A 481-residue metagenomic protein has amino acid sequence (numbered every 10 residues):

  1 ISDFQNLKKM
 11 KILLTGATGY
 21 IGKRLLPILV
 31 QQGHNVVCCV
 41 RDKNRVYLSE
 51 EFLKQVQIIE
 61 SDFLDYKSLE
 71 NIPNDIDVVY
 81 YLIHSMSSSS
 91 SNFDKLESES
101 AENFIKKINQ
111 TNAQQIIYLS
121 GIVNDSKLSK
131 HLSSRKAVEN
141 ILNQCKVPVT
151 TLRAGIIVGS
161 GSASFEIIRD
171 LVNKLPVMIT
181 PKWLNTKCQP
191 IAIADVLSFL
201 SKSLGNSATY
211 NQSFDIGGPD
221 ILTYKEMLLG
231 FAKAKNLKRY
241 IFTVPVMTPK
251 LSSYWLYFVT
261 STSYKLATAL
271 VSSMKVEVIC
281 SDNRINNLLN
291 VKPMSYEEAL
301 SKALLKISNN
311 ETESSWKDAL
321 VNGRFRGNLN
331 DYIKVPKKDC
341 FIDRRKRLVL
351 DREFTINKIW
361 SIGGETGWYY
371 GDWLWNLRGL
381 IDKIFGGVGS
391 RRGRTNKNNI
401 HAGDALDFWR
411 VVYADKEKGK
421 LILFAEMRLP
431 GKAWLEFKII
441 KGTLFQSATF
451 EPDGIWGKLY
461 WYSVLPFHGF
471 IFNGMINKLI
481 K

Functional and structural regions predicted by a protein language model:
K11, K202-L266, E277-D343, D351: Mid/C-terminal beta-alpha module of Rossmann-like enzyme folds, strongest in SDR-family dehydrogenases/epimerases
I12-H34: N-terminal Rossmann NAD(P)H-binding glycine-rich loop of SDR-like oxidoreductase domains
T15, C39, L82, I116-G121 (+1 more regions): SDR active-site strand-loop-helix element
L25, Q32, S126-L237, Y254 (+1 more regions): Oxidoreductase cofactor-interface core, primarily capturing Rossmann-like NAD(P)-dependent enzymes
H34-R41: Conserved glycine-rich Rossmann-like NAD(P)H-binding loop of the short-chain dehydrogenase/reductase
N44, L48-T111, G121-K127: NAD(P)H-binding glycine-rich loop region in Rossmannoid oxidoreductase-like domains and their noncatalytic homologs
D339-F341, L348-E353, W360-R428, K441: Glycine-rich portal/gate segments that line the openings of hydrophobic small-molecule binding cavities
F424-F467: Beta-strand/loop substructures that line and gate deep hydrophobic ligand-binding cavities in soluble
